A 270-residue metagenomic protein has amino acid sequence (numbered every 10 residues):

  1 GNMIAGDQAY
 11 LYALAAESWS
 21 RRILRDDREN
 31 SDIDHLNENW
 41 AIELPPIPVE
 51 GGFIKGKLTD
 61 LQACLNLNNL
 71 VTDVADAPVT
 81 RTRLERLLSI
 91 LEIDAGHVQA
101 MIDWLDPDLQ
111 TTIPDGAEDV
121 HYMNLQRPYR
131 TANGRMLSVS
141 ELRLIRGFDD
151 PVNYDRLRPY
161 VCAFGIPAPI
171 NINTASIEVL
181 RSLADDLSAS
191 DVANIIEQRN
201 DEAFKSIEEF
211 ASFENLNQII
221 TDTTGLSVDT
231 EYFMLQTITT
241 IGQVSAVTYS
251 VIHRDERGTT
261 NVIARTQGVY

Functional and structural regions predicted by a protein language model:
G1-Y270: Compositionally biased linear targeting/interaction segments
